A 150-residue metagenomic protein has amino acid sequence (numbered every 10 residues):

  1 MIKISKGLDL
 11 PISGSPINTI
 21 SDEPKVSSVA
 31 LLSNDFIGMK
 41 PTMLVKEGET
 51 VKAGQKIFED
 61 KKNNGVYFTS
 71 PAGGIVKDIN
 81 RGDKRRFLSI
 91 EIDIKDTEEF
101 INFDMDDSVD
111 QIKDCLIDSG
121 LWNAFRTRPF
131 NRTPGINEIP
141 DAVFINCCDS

Functional and structural regions predicted by a protein language model:
M1-L44, E59: N-terminal, Lys/Arg-enriched amphipathic/low-complexity engagement segments that precede the first folded domain
P16, D35, E49, D96 (+1 more regions): A broadly conserved detector of short glycine/acidic/proline-rich loop/turn motifs that flank catalytic sites and bind
A30, T42-L44, Y67, E91 (+1 more regions): Structured core elements
D35-M39, V51-G54, N63-N64, F68-D78: Generic structural motif
M39-K40, K61, I101-D106: Aromatic/His-enriched, Gly/Pro-containing loop or helix-boundary segments that lie immediately adjacent to catalytic
V45-V51, N80-D83: Acidic, glycine-anchored pre-beta loop/turn
K52-N64, L88-D96: Short hydrophobic beta/alpha edge segments that flank linear recognition/processing sites
N80-S150: Buried, small/hydrophobic-residue-enriched core segments of structured protein domains
